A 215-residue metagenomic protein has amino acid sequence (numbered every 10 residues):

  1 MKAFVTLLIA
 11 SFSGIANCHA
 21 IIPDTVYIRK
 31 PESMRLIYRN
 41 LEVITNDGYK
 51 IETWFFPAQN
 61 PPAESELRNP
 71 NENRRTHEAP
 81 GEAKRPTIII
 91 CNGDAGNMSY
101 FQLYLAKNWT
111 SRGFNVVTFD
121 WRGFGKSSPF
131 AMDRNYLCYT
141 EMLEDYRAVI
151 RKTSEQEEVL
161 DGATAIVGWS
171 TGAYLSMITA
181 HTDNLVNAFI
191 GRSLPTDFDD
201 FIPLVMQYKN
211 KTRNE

Functional and structural regions predicted by a protein language model:
G14-I44, Y49-P80: An N-terminal hydrophobic leader/cap segment in hydrolases
R85, C91-G96: Active-site glycine-rich loops that stabilize anionic/oxyanionic intermediates across multiple enzyme folds
D94-K107, W121: The serine-hydrolase catalytic nucleophile loop
W109-P129: Conserved alpha/beta-hydrolase
Y136-E157: Alpha/beta-hydrolase active-site loop
V159-S170: Alpha/beta-hydrolase fold nucleophile elbow
G168-I178: Glycine-rich nucleophile elbow surrounding the catalytic serine of serine-hydrolase chemistry
I178-E215: Hydrolase active-site cap/lid region
